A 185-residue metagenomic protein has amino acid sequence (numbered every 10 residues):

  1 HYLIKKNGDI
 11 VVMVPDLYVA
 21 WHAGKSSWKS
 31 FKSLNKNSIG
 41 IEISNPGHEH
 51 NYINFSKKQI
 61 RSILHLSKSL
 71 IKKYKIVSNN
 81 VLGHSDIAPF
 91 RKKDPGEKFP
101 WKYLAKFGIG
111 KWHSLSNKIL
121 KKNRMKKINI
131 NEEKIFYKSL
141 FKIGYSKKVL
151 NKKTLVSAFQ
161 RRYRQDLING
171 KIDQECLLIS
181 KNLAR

Functional and structural regions predicted by a protein language model:
H1-N79: Active-site-adjacent loop/helix surface patches within enzyme catalytic domains that shape the substrate-binding cleft
G8, H22-G24, G108, G144 (+1 more regions): Glycine-centered flexibility motif
G47, Y52-Y145, S157-R161, I168 (+1 more regions): Basic/polar, cationic surfaces and motifs that engage anionic cell-wall and phosphate/carboxylate ligands
S62, N151-K152: Short, motif-level signal for alpha-helix interfacial/capping segments enriched in acidic residues and aromatics/proline
L150-N151, K171-I172: C-terminal soluble interaction/assembly domains
